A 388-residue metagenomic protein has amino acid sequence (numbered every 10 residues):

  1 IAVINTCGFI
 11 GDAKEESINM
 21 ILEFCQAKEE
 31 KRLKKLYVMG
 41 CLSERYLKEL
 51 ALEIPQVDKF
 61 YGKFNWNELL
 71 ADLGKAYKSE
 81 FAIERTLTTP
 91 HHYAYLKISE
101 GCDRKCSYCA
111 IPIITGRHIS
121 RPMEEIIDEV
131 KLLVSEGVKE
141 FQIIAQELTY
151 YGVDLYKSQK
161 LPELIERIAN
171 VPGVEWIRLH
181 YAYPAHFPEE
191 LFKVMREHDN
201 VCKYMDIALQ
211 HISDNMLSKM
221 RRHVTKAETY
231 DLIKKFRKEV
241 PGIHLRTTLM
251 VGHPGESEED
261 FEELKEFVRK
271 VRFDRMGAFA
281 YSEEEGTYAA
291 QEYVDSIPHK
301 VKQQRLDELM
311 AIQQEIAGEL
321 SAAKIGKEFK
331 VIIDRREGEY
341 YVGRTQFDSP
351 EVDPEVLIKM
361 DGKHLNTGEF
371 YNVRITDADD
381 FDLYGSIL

Functional and structural regions predicted by a protein language model:
I1-Y151, E190, M205, A227-K238 (+5 more regions): Proteins enriched for Cys/Gly/acidic motifs involved in redox and nucleic-acid/cofactor modification
C7, K105, C109-G116, W176-A185 (+4 more regions): Conserved strand-turn element in the central/C-terminal portion of the radical SAM core barrel that lines
G8-A13, V138-R167, V171, Y183-E190 (+2 more regions): Conserved glycine-rich "GG(E/T)P / GGGxP" loop and the immediately following alpha-helix in the radical SAM core
T88-H92, C102-D103, V201, H211 (+6 more regions): Short flexible coil/turn linkers enriched for glycine and charged/polar residues that connect secondary-structure
I126, I143, L179, I207 (+6 more regions): Conserved, mostly hydrophobic/aromatic
S135, P162-E163, N170-V171, W176-I177 (+1 more regions): Radical SAM/AdoMet-radical enzyme domain recognition
Y156-A169, E189-K203, E256-D274, P298-Q304 (+1 more regions): Short, electropositive alpha-helical surface patch
A289-L388: Terminal RNA-binding accessory module
